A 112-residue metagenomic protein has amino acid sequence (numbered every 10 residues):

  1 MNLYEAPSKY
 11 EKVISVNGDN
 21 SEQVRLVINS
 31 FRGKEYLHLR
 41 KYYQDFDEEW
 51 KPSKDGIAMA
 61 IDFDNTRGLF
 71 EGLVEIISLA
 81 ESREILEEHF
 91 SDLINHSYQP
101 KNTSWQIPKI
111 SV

Functional and structural regions predicted by a protein language model:
M1-D19: Negatively charged, low-complexity tracts enriched in Asp/Glu with abundant Ser/Thr
E11-V13, E22, K54-G56: A general secondary-structure boundary signal
K12-S15, I28, Y43-Q44, S104 (+1 more regions): Sequence-pattern detector for short linear motifs and compositional/periodic biases rather than a specific fold
G18, F46, I61: Solvent-exposed, flexible loop/coil residues
S21, Y36-L37, L79, W105: General helical secondary-structure elements
V24-D55: A short, structured beta-strand/loop element
D55-V112: Mixed-charge, Lys/Arg-enriched low-complexity segments
